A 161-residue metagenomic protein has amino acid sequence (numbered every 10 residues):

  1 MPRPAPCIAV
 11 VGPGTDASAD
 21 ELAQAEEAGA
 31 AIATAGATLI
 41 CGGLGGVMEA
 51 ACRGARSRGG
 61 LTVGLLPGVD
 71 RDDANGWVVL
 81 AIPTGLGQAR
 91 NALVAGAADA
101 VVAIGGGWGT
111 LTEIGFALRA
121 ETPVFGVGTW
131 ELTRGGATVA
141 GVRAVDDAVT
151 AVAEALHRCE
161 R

Functional and structural regions predicted by a protein language model:
P2-A5, A23-A33, G45-A120, G128-G135: Acidic/glycine-enriched connector segments
C7-A23: Glycine-rich phosphate-binding "P-loop"
D16-A17, L39, G109: Glycine-/small-residue-rich active-site loops that bind phosphorylated ligands and cofactors
G36-L39, A140-G141: Short active-site oxyanion
I40-L44: Active-site nucleophile and cofactor-binding loops and adjacent substrate-binding regions of central metabolic enzymes
A81-G85, F125-V127, A140-E154: Short acidic-hydrophobic, aromatic-tinged amphipathic segments that line or gate anion-handling sites
G96-V101, V145-R161: A charged, well-structured terminal subsegment
